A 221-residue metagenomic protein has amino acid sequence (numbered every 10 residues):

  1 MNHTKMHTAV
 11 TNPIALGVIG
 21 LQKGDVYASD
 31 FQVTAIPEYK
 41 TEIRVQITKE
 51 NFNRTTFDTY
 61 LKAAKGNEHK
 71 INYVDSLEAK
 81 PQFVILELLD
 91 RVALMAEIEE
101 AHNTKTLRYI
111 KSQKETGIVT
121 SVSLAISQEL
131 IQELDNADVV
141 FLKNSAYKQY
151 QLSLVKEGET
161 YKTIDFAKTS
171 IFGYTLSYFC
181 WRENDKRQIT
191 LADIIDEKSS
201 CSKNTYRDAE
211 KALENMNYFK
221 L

Functional and structural regions predicted by a protein language model:
M1-K80, K198-L221: An N-terminally focused, membrane-permeabilizing/fusogenic/translocator signature enriched in pore-forming
Q32-P37, K70-V139, S153-F219: Membrane pore-forming effector domains from diverse proteins
F141-K148: A short, structured loop/turn motif at beta-sheet edges
